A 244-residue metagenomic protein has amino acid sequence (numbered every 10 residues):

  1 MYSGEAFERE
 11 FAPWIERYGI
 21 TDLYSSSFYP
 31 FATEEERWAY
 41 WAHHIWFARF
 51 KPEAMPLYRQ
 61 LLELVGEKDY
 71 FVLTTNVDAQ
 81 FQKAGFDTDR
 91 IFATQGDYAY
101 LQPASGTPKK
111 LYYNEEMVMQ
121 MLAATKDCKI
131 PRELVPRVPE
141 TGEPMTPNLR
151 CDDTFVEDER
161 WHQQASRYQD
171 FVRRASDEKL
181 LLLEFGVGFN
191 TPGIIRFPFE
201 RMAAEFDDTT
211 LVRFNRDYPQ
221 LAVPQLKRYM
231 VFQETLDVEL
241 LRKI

Functional and structural regions predicted by a protein language model:
M1-I244: Conserved catalytic alpha/beta core of Sir2/sirtuin-type deacylases, generalized to analogous enzyme cores that bind
